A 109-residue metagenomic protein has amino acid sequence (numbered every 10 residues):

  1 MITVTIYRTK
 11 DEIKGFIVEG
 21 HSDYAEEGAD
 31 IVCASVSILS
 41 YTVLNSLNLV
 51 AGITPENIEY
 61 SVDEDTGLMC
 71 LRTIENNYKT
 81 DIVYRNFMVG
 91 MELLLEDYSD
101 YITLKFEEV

Functional and structural regions predicted by a protein language model:
M1-I31, N45-V109: N-terminal intrinsically disordered, cationic/polar leader segments that include organellar targeting peptides
V32-V36: Short, conserved glycine- and acidic-residue-centered signature motifs in active-site or ligand-binding loops
